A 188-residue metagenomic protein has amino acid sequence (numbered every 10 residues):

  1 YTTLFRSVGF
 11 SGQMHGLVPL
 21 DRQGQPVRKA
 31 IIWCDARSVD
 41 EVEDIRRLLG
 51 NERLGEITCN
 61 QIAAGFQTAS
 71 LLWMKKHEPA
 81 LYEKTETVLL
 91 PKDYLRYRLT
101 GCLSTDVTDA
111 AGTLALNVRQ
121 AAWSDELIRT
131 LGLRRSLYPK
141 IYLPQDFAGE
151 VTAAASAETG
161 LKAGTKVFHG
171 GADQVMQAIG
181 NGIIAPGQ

Functional and structural regions predicted by a protein language model:
Y1-L4: Short, small-residue-biased leader/transition segments that mark boundaries at the very start of proteins
V8: Acidic/charged, solvent-exposed loop-and-adjacent secondary-structure segments enriched in E/D, K/R, S/T, and G/P
G12-M14: Short, small/polar residue-rich loop motifs at catalytic or cofactor-binding pockets
G16-P19, M176-I179: Short beta-strand scaffold segments in enzyme catalytic cores
D35: Carbohydrate-associated surface elements
D40-D44, Q177-I179: Pocket-flanking alpha-helical
L54-A172: Gly/Ser/Thr-rich active-site cleft segment
G180-P186: Alpha-helix C-terminal capping segments
